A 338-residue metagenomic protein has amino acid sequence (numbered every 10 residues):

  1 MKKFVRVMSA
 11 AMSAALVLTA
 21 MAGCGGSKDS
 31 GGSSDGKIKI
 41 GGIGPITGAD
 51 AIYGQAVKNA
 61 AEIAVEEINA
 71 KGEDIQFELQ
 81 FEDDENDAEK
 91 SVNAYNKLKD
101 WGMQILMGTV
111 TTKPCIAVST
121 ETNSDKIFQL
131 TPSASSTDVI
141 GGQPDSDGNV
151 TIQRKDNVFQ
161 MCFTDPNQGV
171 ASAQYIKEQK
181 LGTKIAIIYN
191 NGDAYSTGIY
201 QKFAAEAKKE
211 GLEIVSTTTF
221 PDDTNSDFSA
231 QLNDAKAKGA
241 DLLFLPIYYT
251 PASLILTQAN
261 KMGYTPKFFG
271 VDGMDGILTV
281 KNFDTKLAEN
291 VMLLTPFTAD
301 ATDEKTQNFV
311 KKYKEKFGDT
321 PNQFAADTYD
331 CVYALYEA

Functional and structural regions predicted by a protein language model:
M1-K39, A70-K71, D100: Short, low-complexity disordered leader/linker segments with a strong preference for bacterial N-terminal type II
K28-S30, D35-K37, K58-F81, A205-E213: Signal peptide-proximal N-terminal region of secreted/periplasmic/extracellular or secretory-lumen proteins
K28-S30, I52-V57, K71-D145, F220-F228 (+1 more regions): Beta-alpha junction/loop-to-helix N-cap segments that form part of ligand/metal-binding clefts
G41-A60, E82-E89, V110-T111, I188-T197 (+3 more regions): Extracytoplasmic "Venus flytrap"
G42, L98-V110, F128-P132, I185-Y189 (+5 more regions): Periplasmic-binding protein-like
I63-E67, Y333-A338: Short glycine/serine- and small hydrophobic-enriched flexible loop segments
N93, G148-M262, D300-E304, N308: Extracellular/periplasmic Venus flytrap/periplasmic-binding protein
L256-Y329: Extracellular/periplasmic periplasmic-binding protein-like sensory domains
